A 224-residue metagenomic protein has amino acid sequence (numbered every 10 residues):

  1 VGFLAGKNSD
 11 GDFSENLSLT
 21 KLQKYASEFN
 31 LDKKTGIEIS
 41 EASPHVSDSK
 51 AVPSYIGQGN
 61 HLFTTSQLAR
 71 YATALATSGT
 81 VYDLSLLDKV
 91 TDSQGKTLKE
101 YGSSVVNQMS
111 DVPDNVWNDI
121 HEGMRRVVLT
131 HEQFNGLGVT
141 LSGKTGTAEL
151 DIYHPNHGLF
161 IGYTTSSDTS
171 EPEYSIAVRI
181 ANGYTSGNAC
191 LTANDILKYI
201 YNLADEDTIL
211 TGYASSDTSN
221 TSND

Functional and structural regions predicted by a protein language model:
V1-V178, N223-D224: Beta-lactam-recognizing serine transpeptidase/beta-lactamase-like catalytic domain environment
T64-R70, N188-D195: Short amphipathic alpha-helical face segments that pack within enzyme cores and frequently flank/anchor catalytic
T97-K99, S104-V105, C190-D224: Short, gly/Ser/Thr-rich active-site loops of penicillin-recognizing serine hydrolases
M109-D111, T185-C190: A short, polar/proline- and glycine-enriched secondary-structure boundary/capping micro-motif
S170, T185-G187, L203: Intrinsically disordered, low-complexity acidic/polar segments
R179-G183: Ligand-site clamp/hinge motif
